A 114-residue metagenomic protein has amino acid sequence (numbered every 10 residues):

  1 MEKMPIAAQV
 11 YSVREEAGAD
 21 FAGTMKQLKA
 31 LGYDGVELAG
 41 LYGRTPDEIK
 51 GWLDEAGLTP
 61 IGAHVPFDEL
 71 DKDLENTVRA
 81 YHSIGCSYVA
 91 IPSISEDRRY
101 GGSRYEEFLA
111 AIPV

Functional and structural regions predicted by a protein language model:
M1-A19, T24, D34-E37: Boundary/entry segment of secreted carbohydrate-active catalytic domains
M4-Q9, V36-L38, P60-V65, V89-I91: Hydrophobic faces of well-ordered beta-strands that scaffold small-molecule active sites in alpha/beta enzyme cores
A8, L28, V36, L53 (+1 more regions): Conserved, mostly hydrophobic/aromatic
V13-E16, A30, G51, A56: Terminus-proximal functional modules
E15-L28, D47-E48, D71-Y81, F108-A111: Short, acidic/polar
A22-R44, I84-G85: Catalytic domains of carbohydrate-active enzymes, especially glycoside hydrolases
Y42, F67-V114: Active-site acidic/histidine proton-transfer and metal-coordination neighborhood in alpha/beta enzyme cores
D47-F67, A111-V114: Alpha-helix-loop-beta-strand connector modules within alpha/beta enzyme cores
